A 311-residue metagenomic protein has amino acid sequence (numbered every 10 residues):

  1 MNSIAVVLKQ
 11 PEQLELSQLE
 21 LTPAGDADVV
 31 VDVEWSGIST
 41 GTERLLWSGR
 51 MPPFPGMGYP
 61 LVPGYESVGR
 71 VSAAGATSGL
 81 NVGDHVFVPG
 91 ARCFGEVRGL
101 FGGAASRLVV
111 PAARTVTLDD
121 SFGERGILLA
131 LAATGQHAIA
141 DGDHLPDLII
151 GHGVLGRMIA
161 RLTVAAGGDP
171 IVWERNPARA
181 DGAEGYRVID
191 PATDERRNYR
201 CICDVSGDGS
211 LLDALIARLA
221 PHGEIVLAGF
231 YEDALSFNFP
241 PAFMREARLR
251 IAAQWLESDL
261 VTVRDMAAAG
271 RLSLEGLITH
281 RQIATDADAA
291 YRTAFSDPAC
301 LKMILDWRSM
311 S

Functional and structural regions predicted by a protein language model:
M1, A165, D213, E257-S311: C-terminal hydrophobic helical "lid"/dimerization subdomain of Rossmann-like NAD(P)H-dependent oxidoreductases
T22-I38, R50-R92: Glycine-rich beta-strand-centered segment in the early N-terminal region that forms part of a ligand/cofactor-binding
V86-I150: NAD(P)H dinucleotide-binding glycine-rich loop of Rossmann-like/cofactor-binding domains, especially the beta1-alpha1
F122-A192: Mid-domain Rossmann-like dinucleotide-binding core that forms the NAD(H)/NADP(H) cofactor-binding site
G142-D143, S206, L219-A220: A generic alpha-to-beta junction signature in SAM-dependent methyltransferases
W173-N176, V205, A253: N-terminal Rossmann-fold cofactor-binding loop
D194-I202: A short acidic, Gly/Pro-enriched loop at the edge of an enzyme's catalytic core that lines a small-molecule cofactor
G209-R271, W307-S311: Glycine-rich phosphate-binding loop and adjacent beta-alpha segment of Rossmann(oid) nucleotide-cofactor-binding
